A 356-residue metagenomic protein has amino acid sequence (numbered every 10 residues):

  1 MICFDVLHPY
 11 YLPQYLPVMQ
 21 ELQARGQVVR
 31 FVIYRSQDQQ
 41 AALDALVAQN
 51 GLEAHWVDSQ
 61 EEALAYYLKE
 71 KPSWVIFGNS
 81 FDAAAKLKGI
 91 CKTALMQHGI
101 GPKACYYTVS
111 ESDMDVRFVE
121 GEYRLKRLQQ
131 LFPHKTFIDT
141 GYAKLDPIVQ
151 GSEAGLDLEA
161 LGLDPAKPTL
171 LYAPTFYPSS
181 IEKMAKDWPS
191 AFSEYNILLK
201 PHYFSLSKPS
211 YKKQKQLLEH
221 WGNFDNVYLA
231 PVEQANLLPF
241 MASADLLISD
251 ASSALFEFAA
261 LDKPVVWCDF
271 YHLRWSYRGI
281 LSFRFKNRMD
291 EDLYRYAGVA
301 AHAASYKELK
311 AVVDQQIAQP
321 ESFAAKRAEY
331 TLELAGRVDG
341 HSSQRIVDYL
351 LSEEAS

Functional and structural regions predicted by a protein language model:
C3-G151: Active-site and donor-binding regions of nucleotide-sugar-utilizing enzymes
D5, V32, M96, L171-A173 (+2 more regions): Short hydrophobic segments within beta-strands
E53-S59, Y228-V232, G298-L309: Short acidic-hydrophobic, aromatic-tinged amphipathic segments that line or gate anion-handling sites
I76-F77, G89-L95, E233-L281: A donor-sugar binding/catalytic signature common to diverse glycosyltransferases and related nucleotide-sugar
D113-E182, L206-S207, S322-E329: A nucleotide-sugar donor-handling region in carbohydrate enzymes
L131, D139, S253-Y330, L334: Catalytic binding pocket for nucleotide-activated donors in carbohydrate/polymer assembly enzymes
D164-S243: Donor-nucleotide binding loops and adjacent catalytic segments primarily of GT-B fold Leloir glycosyltransferases
V338-S356: C-terminal alpha-helical cap of glycosyltransferases
